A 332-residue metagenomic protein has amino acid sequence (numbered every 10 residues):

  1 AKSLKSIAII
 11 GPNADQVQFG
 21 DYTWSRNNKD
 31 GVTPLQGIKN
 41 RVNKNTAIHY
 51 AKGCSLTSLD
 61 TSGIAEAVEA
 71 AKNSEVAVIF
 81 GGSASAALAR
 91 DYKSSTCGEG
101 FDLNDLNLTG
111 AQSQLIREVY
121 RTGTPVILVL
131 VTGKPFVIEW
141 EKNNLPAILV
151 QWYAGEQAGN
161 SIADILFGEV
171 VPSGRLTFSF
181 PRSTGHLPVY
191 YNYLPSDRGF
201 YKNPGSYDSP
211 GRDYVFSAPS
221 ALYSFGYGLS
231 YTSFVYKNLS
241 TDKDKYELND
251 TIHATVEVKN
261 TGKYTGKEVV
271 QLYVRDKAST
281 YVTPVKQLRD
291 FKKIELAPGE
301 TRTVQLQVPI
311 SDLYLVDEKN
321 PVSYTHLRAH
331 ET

Functional and structural regions predicted by a protein language model:
A1-R328: C-terminal non-catalytic regions of proteins with extracellular/luminal or membrane-system context
